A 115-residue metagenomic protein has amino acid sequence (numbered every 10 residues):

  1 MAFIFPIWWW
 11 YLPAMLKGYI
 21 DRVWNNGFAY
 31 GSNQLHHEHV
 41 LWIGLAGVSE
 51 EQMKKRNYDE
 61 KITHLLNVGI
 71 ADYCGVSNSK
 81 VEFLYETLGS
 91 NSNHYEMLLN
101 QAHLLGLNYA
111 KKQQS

Functional and structural regions predicted by a protein language model:
M1-N67: Helix-loop-strand module that forms the ligand-binding subsite of alpha/beta enzymes
M53-E60, H64-S115: Glycine-rich phosphate/pyrophosphate-binding loop and the adjoining helix
